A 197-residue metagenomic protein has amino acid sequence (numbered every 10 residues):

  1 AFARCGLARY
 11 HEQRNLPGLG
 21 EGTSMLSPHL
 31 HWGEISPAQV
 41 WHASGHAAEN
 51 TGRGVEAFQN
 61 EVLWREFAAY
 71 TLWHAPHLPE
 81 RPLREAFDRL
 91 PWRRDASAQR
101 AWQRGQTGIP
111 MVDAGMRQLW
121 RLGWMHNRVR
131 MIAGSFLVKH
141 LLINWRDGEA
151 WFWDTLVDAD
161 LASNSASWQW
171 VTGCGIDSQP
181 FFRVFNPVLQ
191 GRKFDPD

Functional and structural regions predicted by a protein language model:
A1-L7: Long hydrophobic alpha-helical segments that form multi-pass transmembrane helix bundles in integral membrane proteins
A8-D197: C-terminal catalytic domain of photolyase/cryptochrome flavoproteins, centering on the FAD-binding pocket
